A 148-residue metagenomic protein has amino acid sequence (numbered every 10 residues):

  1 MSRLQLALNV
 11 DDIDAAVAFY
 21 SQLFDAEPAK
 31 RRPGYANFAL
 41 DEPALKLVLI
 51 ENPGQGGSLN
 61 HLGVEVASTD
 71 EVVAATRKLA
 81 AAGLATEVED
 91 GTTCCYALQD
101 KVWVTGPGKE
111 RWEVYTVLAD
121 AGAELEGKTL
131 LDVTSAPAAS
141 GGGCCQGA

Functional and structural regions predicted by a protein language model:
M1-A15, A44, H61-L62, A123-A148: N-terminal beta-strand motif that seeds the catalytic metal site of vicinal oxygen chelate
M1-S2, Q55-L59, Y96: Short glycine-enriched loop/turn motifs at secondary-structure junctions
S2-K46: Core segments of cupin and vicinal oxygen chelate
L8, V66, T116: Residues that line or immediately flank small-molecule/substrate-binding pockets and catalytic motifs
I13, G63-R111, A119-G122: Vicinal oxygen chelate
A16-V17, Q55-G57, A85: Short, charged, low-hydrophobicity "junction" segments
E27-N60, V104-G106, R111-T116: Conserved short beta-strand elements that form part of the metal-binding/catalytic scaffold of enzyme active sites
D41-E42, L98-V102, T129-L130: Short secondary-structure transition/capping segments
